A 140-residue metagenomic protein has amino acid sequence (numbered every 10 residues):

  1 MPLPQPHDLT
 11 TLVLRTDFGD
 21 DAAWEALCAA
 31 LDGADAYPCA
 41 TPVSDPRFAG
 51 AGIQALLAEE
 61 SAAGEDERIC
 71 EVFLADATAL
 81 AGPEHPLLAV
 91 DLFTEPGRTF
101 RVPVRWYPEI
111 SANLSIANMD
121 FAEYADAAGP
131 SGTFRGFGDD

Functional and structural regions predicted by a protein language model:
M1-A122: Short helix/strand-capping turn motifs
G132-D140: Short linear, low-complexity motifs centered on an aromatic residue
